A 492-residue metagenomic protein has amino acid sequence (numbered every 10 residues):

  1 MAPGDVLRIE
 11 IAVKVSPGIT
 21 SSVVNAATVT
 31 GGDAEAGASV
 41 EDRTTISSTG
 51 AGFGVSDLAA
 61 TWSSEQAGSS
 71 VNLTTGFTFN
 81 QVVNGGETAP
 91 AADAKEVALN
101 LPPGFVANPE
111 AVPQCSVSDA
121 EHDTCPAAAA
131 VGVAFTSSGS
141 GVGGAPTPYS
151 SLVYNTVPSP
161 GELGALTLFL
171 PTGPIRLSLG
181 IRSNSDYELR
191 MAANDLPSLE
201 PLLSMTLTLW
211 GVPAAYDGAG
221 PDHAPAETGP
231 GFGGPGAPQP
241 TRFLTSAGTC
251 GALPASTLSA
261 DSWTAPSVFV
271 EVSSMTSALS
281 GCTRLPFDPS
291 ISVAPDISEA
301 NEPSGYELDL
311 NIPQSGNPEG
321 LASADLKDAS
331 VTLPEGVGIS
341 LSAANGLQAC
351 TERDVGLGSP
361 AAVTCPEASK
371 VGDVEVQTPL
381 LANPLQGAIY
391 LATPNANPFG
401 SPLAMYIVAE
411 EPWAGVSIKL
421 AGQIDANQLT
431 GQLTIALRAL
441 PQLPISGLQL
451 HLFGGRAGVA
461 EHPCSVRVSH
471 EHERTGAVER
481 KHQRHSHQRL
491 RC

Functional and structural regions predicted by a protein language model:
D5-C492: Ser/Thr/Pro/Gly-rich, low-complexity intrinsically disordered stalk/linker tracts of secreted and surface-exposed
